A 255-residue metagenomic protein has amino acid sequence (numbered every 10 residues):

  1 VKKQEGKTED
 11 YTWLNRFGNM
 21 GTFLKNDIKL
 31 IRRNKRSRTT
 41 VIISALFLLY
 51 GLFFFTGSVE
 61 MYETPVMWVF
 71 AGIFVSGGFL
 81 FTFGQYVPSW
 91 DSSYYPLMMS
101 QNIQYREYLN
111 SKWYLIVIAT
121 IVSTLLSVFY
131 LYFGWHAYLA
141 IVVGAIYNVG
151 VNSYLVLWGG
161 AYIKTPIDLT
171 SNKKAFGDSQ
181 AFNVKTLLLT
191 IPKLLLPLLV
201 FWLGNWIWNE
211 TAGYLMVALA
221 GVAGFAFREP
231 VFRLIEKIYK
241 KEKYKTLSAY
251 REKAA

Functional and structural regions predicted by a protein language model:
V1-D91, Y105-A255: Hydrophobic alpha-helical transmembrane segments of membrane proteins
Y95: A glycine- and small/hydrophobic-rich beta-loop-beta segment that serves as a flexible "lid/hinge" or phosphate-binding
M99-Q104: Short helix-to-coil transition segments within interhelical loops that connect adjacent transmembrane helices
